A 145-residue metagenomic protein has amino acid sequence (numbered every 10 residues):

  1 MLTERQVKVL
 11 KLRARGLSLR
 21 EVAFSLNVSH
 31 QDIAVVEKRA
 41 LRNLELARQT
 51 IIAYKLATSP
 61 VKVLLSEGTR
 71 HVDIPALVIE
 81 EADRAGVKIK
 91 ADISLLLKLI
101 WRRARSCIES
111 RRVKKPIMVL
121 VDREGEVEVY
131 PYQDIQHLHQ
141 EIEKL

Functional and structural regions predicted by a protein language model:
M1-E4: Short, Lys/Arg-enriched anionic-surface-contact patches
Q6-K11: Short alpha-helical "packing" element that flanks the helix-turn-helix/winged-helix DNA-binding module
G16-S18: Residue-level signal for the short linker/turn that defines the boundary of a DNA-recognition helix
R20-S29, I33: Short alpha-helical "recognition helix" segments of helix-turn-helix
E37, L44: DNA major-groove recognition helix of helix-turn-helix
E45-P60: Short Lys/Arg-enriched helix C-cap and helix-to-coil transition segments that create basic nucleic-acid-contact patches
A57-Y130, H137: Helix-turn-helix/homeodomain-like alpha-helical modules used for DNA recognition and transcription-factor dimerization
H137-L145: Intrinsically disordered, low-complexity N-terminal regulatory segments enriched in Ser/Pro/Thr/Gly and acidic/Gln
